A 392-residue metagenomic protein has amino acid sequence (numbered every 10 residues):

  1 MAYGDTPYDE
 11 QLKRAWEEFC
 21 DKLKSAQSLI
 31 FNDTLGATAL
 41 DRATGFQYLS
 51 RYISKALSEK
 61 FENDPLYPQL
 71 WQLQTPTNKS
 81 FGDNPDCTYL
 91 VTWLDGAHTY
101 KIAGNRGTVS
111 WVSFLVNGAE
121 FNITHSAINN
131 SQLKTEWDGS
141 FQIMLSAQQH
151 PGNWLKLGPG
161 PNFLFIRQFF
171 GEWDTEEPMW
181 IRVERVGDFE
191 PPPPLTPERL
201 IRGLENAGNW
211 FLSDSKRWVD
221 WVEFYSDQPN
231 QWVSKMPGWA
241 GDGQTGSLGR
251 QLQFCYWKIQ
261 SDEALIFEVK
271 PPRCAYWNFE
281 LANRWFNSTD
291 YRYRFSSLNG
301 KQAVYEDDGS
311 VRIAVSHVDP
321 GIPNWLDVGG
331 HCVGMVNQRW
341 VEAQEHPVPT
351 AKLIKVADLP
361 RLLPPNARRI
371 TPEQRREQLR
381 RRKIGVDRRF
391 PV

Functional and structural regions predicted by a protein language model:
M1-V392: A compositional/structural signature for long, glycine/proline-rich flexible linkers and loops on extracytoplasmic
